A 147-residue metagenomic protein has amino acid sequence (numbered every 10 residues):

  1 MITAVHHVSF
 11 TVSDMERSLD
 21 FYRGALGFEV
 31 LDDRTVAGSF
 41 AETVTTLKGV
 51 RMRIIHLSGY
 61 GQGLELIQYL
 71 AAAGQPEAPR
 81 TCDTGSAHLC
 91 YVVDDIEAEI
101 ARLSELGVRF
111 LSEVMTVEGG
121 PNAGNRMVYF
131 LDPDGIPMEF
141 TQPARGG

Functional and structural regions predicted by a protein language model:
I2-H6: Extreme N-terminal starter segment of soluble prokaryotic enzymes
V8-F10, F140: Conserved hydrophobic beta-strand within the GNAT/NAT acetyltransferase core sheet that lines the active-site cleft
T11-G61, E105, A123, Y129: Core segments of cupin and vicinal oxygen chelate
S13-E16, L31, Y60-G63, Q68-P137: Vicinal oxygen chelate
D20, T46, I67, R145-G146: Hydrophobic alpha-helical segments
E29-F40, S112-E118, Q142-R145: Conserved catalytic-core motifs of GNAT/GCN5-like acyltransferases
